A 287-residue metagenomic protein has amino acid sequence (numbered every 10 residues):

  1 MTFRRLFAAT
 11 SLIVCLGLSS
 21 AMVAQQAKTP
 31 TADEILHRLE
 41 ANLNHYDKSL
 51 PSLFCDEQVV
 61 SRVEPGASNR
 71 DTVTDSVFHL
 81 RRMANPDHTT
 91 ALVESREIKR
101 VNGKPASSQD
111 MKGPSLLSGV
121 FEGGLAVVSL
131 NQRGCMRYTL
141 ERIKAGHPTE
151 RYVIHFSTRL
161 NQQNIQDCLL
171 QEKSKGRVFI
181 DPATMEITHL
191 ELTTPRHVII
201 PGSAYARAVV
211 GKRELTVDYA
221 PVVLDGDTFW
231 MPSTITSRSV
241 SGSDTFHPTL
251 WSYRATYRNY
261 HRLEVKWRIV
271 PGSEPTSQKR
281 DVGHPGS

Functional and structural regions predicted by a protein language model:
M1-R5: N-terminal secretory signal peptides that target proteins for export/translocation
A8-S19: Bacterial N-terminal signal peptides
S20-A24: Sec/Tat signal peptide C-region and signal peptidase I cleavage site
Q25-K175, P182-H189, T193-S287: Structured extracytoplasmic
